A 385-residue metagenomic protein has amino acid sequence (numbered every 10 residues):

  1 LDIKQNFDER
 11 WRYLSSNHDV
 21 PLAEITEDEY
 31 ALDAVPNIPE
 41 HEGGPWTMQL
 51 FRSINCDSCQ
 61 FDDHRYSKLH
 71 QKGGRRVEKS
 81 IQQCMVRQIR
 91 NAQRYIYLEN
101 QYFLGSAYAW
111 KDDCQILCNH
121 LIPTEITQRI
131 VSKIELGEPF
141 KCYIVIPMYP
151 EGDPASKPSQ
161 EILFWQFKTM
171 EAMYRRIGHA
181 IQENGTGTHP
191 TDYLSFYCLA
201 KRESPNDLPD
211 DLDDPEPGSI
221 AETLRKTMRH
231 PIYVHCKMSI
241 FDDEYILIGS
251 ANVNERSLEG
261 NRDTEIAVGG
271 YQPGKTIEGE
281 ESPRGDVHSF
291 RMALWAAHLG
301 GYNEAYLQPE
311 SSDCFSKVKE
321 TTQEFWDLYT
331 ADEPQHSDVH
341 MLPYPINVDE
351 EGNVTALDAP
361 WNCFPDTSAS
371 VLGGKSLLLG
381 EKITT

Functional and structural regions predicted by a protein language model:
L1-T385: Charged, low-complexity intrinsically disordered terminal segments
